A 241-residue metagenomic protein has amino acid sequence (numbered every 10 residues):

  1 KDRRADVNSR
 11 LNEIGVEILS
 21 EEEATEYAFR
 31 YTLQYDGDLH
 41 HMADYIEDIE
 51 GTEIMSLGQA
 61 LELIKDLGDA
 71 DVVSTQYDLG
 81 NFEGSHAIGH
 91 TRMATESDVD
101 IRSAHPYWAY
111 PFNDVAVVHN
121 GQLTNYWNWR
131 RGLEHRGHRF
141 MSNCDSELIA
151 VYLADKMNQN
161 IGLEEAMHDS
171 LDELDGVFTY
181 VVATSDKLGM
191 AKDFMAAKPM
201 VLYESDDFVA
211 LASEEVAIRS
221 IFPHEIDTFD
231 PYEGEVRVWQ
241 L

Functional and structural regions predicted by a protein language model:
K1-L241: Conserved short alpha-helical segments that host acidic/polar catalytic motifs at enzyme active sites
